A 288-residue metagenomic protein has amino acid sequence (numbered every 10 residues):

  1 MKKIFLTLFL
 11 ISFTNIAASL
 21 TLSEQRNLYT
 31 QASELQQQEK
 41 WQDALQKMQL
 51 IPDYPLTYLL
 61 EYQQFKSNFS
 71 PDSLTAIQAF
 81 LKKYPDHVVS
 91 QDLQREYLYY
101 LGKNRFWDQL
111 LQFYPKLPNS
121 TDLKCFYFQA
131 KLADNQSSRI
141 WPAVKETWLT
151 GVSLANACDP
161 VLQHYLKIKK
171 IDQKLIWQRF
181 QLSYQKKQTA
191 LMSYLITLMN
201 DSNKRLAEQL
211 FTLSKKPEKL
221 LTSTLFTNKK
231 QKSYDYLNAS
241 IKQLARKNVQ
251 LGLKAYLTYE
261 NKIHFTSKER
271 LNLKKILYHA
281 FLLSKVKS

Functional and structural regions predicted by a protein language model:
I4-F13: Sec-dependent N-terminal signal peptides
I4-F5, A18-S288: Alpha-helical solenoid repeat scaffolds
